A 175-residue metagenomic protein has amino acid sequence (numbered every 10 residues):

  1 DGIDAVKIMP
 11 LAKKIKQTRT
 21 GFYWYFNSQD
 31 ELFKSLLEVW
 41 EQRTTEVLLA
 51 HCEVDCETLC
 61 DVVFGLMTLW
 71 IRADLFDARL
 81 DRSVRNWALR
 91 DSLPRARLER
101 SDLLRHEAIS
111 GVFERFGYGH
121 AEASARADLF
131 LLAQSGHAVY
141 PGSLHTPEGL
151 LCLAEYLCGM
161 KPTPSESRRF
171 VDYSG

Functional and structural regions predicted by a protein language model:
D1-E31, S35: Helix-turn-helix
F26, E31-R43, V47, R97: Alpha-helical DNA-contacting segments of helix-turn-helix folds
F26, R72, V84-R90: Short helix-capping/turn signature of helix-turn-helix
E31-F33, G65-I71, D91-E99: A ubiquitous short alpha-helical element
S35, L49-R79, A127-F130: Hydrophobic alpha-helical connector segments
T45, F76-R82, R90-D128: Amphipathic alpha-helical packing segments from all-alpha helical-bundle domains
L48, D74, A78, I109 (+1 more regions): Short amphipathic alpha-helical interaction/hinge segments
R95, E99, E114-S174: Hydrophobic/aromatic-rich alpha-helical bundle segments in the mid-to-C-terminal region
